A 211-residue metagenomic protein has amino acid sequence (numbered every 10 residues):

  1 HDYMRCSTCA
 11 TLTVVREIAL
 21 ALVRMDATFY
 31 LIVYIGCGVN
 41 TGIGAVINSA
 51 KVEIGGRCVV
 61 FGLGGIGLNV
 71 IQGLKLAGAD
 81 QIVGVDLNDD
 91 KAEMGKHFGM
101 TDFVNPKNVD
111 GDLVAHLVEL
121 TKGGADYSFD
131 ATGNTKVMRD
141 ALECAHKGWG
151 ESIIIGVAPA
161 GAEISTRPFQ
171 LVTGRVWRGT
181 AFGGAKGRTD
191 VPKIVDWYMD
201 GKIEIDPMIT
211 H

Functional and structural regions predicted by a protein language model:
H1-L20: Glycine-rich phosphate/adenylate-binding loop and adjacent beta-alpha elements of nucleotide- or dinucleotide-binding
Y3-C9, D26-N48, F61-N69: A glycine-rich, Thr/Ser-enriched phosphate-binding loop motif common to dinucleotide/cofactor-binding enzymes
D26-F29, K51-R57, G123: Short helix-loop-beta connector
G56, W149-E151, R175: Glycine-centered, small-residue-biased loops immediately flanking beta-strands in adenine/cofactor-binding cores
V60-L63, K75-E143, G161: Adenosine-nucleotide cofactor-binding segment
G111-V118, K122, A160-H211: C-terminal substrate-binding/catalytic core of Rossmann-like NAD(P)-dependent dehydrogenases/reductases
A145-K147: Helix-to-beta-strand junctions that scaffold the AdoMet/dcAdoMet cofactor pocket in Class I SAM-dependent enzymes
I155-G156: Acidic carboxylate diad motif detector
